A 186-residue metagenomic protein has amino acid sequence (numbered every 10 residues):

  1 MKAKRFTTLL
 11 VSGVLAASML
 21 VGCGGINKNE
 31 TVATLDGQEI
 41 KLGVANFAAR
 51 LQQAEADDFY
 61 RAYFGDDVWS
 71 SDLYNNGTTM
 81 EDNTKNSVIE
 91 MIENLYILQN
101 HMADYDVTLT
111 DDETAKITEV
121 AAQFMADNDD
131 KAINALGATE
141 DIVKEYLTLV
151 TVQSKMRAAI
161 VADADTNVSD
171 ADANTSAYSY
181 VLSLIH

Functional and structural regions predicted by a protein language model:
M1-D82, N86: Short, low-structural-confidence N-terminal segments
I26, G37-I40, S71-I185: Peptidyl-prolyl cis-trans isomerase
